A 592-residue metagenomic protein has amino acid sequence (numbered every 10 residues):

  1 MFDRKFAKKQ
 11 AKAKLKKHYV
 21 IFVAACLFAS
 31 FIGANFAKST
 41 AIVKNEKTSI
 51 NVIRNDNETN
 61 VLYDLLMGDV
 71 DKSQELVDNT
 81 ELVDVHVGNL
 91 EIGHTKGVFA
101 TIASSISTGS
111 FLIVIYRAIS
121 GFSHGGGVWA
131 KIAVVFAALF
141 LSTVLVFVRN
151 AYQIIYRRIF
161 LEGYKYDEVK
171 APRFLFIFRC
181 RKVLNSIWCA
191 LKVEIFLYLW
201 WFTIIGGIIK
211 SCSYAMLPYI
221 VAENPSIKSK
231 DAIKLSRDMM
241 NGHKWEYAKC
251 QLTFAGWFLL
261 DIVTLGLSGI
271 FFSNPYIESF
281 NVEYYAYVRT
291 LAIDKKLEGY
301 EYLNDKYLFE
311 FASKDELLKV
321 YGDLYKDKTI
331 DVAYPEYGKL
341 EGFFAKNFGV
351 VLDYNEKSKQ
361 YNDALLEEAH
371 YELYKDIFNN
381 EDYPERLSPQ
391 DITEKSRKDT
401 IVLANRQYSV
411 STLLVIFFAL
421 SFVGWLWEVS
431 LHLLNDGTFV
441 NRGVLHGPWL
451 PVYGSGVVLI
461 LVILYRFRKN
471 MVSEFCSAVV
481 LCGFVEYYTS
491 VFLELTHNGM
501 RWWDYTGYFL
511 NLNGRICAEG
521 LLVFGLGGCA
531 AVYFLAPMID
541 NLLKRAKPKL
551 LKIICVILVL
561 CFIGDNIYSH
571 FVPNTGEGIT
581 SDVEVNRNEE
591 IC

Functional and structural regions predicted by a protein language model:
M1-R397: Hydrophobic alpha-helical membrane segments
T290, K296, D305-C592: Aromatic-rich, lipid-facing transmembrane alpha helices and their immediate juxtamembrane interface loops in integral
